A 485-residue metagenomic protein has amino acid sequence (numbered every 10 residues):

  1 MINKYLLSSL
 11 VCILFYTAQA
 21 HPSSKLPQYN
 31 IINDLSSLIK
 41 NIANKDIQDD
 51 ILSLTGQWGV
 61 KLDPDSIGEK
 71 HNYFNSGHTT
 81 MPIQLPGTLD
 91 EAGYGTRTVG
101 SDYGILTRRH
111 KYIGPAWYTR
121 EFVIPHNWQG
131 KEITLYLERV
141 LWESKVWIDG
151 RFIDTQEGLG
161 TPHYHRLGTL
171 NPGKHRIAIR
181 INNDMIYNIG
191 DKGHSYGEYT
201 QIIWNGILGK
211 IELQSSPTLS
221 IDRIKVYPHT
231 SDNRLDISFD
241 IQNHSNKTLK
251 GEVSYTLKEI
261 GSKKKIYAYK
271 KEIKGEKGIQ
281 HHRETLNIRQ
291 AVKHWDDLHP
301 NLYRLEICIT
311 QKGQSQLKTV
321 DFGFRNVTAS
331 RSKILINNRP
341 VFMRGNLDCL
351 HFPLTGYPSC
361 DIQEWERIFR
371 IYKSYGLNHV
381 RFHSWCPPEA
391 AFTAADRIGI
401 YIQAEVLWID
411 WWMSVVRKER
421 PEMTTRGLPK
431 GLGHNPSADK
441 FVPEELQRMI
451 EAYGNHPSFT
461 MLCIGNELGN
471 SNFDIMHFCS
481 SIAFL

Functional and structural regions predicted by a protein language model:
M1-V11, A18-W385, E389-A394, I398-I402 (+2 more regions): Secreted/periplasmic carbohydrate-active enzymes, especially glycoside hydrolases
F369-Y372, H379-L485: Substrate-binding/catalytic cleft of secreted carbohydrate-active enzymes, primarily glycoside hydrolases
